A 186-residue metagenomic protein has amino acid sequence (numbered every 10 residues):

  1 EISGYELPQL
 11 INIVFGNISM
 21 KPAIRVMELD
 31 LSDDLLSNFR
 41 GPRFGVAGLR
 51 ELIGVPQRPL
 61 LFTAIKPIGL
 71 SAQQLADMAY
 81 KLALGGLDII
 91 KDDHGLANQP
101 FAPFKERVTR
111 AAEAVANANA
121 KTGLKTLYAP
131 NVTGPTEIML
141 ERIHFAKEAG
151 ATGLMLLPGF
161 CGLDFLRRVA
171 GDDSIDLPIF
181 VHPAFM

Functional and structural regions predicted by a protein language model:
E1-N12, G16-K66, L70, A116-K125: N-terminal amphipathic alpha-helix/helix-capping segment at the start of soluble metabolic enzymes
P42-R50, A97-A118, T136-M139, P158-D176: Active-site-adjacent beta->alpha loops and helix N-cap segments on the catalytic face of soluble alpha/beta enzymes
Q57-L61, G86-D88, T122-L127, G150-T152 (+1 more regions): Short, well-ordered coil/turn segments that N-cap beta-strands
P59-A76, T126-I138, M186: Active-site mouth loops of central-metabolism enzymes
P67-A72, A76-A79, G86-I90, N98-Q99: Secondary-structure-rich domain cores
L82, A146: Conserved, mostly hydrophobic/aromatic
K91-P100, A129-G134, A151-G162, F180-A184: Catalytic beta/alpha-barrel core
D172, A184-M186: Domain-level detector for long C-terminal conserved domains
